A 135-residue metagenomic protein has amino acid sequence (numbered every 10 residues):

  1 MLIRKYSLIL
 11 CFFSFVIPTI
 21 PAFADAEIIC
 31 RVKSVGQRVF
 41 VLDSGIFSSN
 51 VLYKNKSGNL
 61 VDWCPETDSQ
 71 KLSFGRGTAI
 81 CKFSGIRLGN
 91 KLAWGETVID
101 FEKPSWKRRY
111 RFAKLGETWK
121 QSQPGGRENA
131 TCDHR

Functional and structural regions predicted by a protein language model:
M1-I9: Bacterial N-terminal signal peptides that target proteins for export
S14-P21: C-terminal segment of classical bacterial N-terminal signal peptides
F23-D25, S57-G58, F74-G75, G125-G126: Residue-level signal for mature regions of secreted extracellular proteins and peptides
A26-S57, I86-F101: Short, solvent-exposed loop/hinge segments that bridge or flank secondary-structure elements
I28, D62, A79, A130-T131: Extracellular secreted precursors and ectodomains with disulfide-bonded cysteine-rich loops/domains
V41-Q70, P104-Q121: N-terminal glycine/threonine-rich, aromatic-flanked beta-hairpin/loop signature
N59-I99: Contiguous, well-ordered beta-strand patches that form the walls/edges of small beta-barrel/beta-sandwich domains
A113-R135: Edge beta-strand at a domain terminus
